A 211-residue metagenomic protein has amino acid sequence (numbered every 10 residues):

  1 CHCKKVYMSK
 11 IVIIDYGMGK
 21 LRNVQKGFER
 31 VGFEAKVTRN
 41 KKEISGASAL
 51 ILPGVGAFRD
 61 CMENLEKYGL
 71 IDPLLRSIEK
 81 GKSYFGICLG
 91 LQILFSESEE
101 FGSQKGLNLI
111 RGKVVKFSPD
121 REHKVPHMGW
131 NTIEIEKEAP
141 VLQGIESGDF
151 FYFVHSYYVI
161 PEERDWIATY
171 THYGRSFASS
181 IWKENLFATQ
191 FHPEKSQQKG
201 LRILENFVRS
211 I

Functional and structural regions predicted by a protein language model:
C1-Y7: Short, Lys/Arg-enriched N-terminal segments with co-localized hydrophobic residues within the first ~10-30 amino acids
M8-V12: Extreme N-terminal starter segment of soluble prokaryotic enzymes
A35-G46: Short acidic low-complexity segments
G56-M128: Cysteine-nucleophile active-site neighborhood
E97-Y173: Pocket-forming structural segment of enzyme catalytic cores
R175-W182: Short, surface-exposed beta-strand/loop micro-motifs that present aromatic residues
T189-I211: Acyltransferase
